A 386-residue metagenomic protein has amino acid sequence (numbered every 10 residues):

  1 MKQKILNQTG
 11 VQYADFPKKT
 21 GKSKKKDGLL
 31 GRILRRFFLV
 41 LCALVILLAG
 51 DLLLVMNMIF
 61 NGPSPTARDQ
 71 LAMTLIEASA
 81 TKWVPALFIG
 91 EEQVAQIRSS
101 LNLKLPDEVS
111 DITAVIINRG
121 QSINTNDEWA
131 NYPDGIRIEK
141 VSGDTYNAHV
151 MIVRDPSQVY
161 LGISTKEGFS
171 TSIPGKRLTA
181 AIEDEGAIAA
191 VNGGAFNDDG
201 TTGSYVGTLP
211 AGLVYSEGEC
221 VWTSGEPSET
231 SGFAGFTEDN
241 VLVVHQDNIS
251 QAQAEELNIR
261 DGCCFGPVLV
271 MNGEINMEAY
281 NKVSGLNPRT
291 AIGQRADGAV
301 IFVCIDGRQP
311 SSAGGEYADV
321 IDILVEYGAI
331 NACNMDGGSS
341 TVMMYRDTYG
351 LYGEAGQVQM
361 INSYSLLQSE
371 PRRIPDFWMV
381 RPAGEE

Functional and structural regions predicted by a protein language model:
K2-G225: Zymogen propeptides
T145-V150, T230-S231, L286-A291, P375: Short glycine-rich loop/turn motifs
V150-R154, G235, G293, M379: Short, well-ordered beta-strand micro-motif
V159-L161, G186-A189, G193, A211-L213 (+7 more regions): Structural motif
T165-S170, N248-A252, I305-Q309: Short, solvent-exposed aromatic-acidic interface loops
F196-N281: Active-site-adjacent helix-turn-beta-strand microarchitecture at beta-sheet edges that either contains or buttresses
S204-S224, N276-I330, S340-E386: Conserved, well-ordered active-site substructure
